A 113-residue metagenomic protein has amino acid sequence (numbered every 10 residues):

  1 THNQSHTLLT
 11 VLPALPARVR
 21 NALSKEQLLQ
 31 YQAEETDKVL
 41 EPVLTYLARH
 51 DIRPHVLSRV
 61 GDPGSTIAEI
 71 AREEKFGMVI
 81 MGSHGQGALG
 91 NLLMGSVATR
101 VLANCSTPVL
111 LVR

Functional and structural regions predicted by a protein language model:
T1-A22, Y46, H50-H55: Small/aliphatic-rich secondary-structure junction motif
V11-P13, G82-H84, R113: Short secondary-structure boundary segments
P16-R20, M78, N104-R113: Intrinsically disordered or low-complexity boundary/linker segments at protein termini and domain junctions
R18-N21, A68-E69, N91-L93: Short, well-ordered secondary-structure micro-motifs
K25-K38: A short acidic, glycine-rich active-site loop that binds or catalyzes chemistry on phosphate/adenosine moieties
T45-V79: Structural beta-alpha unit
M78-A103: Glycine-rich, Arg-bearing micro-motifs that act as flexible, cationic patches
